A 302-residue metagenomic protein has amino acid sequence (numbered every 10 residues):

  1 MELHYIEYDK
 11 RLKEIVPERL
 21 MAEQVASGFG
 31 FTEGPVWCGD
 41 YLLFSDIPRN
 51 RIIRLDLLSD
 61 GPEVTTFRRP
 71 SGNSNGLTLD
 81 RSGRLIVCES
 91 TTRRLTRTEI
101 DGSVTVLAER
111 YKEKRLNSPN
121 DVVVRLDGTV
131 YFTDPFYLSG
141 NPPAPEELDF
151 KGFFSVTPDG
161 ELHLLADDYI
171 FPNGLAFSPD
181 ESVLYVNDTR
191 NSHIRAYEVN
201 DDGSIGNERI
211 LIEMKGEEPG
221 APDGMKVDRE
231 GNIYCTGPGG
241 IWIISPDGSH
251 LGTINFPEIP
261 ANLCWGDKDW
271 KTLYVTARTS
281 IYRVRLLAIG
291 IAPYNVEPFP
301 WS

Functional and structural regions predicted by a protein language model:
M1-L20, E147, P293, W301-S302: Blade/loop signatures of beta-propeller domains
M21, A26-Y41, P70-E89, R94 (+6 more regions): Beta-rich, blade/repeat-based domains predominating in secreted/periplasmic proteins but also intracellular
E23, V64-R69, T105-E109, L164-D167 (+3 more regions): Beta-propeller fold detector
I47, S90, P135-Y137, T189 (+4 more regions): Short loop/turn segments immediately following the C-termini of beta-strands
R51-I53, R94-T96, K151-F154, H193-R195 (+2 more regions): A short loop-to-beta-strand structural motif that recurs across blades of beta-propeller domains
L57-S59, Y197-S204, L286-P293: Short loop/turn segments immediately following beta-strands, especially the blade-tip and inter-blade linker loops
V183, D188, S192-V199, S204-E208 (+1 more regions): Loop/turn-rich, solvent-exposed surfaces of beta-rich toroidal or solenoidal domains
N262-S302: Blade-level signature of beta-propeller repeat domains, shared across WD40, Kelch, NHL, RCC1 and BNR/Asp-box propellers
